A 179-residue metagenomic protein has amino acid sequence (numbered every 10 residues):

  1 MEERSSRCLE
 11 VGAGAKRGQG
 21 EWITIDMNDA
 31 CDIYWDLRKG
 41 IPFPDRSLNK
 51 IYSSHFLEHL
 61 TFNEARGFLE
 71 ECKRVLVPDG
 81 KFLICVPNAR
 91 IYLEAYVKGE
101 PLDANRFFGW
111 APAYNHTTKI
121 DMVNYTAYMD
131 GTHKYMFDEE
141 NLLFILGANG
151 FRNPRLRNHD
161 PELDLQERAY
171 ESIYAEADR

Functional and structural regions predicted by a protein language model:
M1-S5: Conserved alpha-helix/loop element of class I SAM-dependent methyltransferases that forms part of the SAM/SAH-binding
S6-E94, A175-R179: Conserved SAM-binding loop
E64-E71, V77, K81-D178: S-adenosyl-L-methionine-dependent methyltransferase catalytic module, highlighting the catalytic core
